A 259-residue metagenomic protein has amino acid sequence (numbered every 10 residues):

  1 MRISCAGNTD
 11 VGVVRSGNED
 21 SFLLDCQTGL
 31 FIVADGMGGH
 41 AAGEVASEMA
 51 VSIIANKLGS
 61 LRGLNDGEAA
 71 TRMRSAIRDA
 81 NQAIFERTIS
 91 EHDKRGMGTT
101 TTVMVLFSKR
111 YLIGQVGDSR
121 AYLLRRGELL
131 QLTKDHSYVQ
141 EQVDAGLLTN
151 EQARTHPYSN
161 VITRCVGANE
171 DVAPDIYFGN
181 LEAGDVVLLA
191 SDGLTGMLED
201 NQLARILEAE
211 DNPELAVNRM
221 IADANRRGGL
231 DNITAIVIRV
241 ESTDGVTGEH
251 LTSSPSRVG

Functional and structural regions predicted by a protein language model:
M1-G259: PP2C/PPM-type serine/threonine phosphatase catalytic domain
